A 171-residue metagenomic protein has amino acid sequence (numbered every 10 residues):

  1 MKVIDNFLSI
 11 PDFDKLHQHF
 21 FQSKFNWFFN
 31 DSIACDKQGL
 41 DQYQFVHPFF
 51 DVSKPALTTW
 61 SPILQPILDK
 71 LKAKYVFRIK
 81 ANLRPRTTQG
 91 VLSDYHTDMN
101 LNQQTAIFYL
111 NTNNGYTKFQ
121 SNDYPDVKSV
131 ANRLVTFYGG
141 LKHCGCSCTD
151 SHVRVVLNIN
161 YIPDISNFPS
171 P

Functional and structural regions predicted by a protein language model:
M1-K74: Non-heme Fe(II)/2-oxoglutarate
P48-P171: Catalytic core of non-heme Fe(II) oxygenases with the double-stranded beta-helix
